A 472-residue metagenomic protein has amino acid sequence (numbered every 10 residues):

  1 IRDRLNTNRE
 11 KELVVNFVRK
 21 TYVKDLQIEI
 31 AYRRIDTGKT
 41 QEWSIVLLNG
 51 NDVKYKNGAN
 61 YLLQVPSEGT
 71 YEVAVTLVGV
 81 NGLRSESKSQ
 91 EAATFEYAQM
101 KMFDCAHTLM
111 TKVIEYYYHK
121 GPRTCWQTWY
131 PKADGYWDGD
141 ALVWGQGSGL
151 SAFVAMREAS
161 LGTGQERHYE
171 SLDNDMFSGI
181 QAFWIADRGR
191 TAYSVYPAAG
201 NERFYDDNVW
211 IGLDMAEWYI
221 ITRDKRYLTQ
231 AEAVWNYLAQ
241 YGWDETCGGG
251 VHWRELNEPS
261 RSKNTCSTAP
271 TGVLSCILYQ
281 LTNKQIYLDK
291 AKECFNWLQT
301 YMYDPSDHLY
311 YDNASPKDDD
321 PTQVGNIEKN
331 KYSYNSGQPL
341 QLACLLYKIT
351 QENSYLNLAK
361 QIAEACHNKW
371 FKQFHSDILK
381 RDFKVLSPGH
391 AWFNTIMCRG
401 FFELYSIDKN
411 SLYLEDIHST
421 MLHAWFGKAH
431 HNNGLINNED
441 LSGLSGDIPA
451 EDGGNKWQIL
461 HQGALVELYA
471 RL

Functional and structural regions predicted by a protein language model:
R2-R9, Y22: Short, solvent-exposed loop/linker segments at the N-terminal edge of repeated beta-sheet extracellular domains
K11-V23: Conserved aromatic anchor
Q27-S67: Recognizes extended acidic, P/S/T-rich segments that occur within or adjacent to Ig-like beta-sandwich modules
V65-N81: Beta-strand-rich modules
V80-E96: Extracellular fibronectin type III
A98-A152, M156-D206, K263, K360-Q361 (+1 more regions): CBM-like carbohydrate-recognition segments
E170-L281, L288-K292: Extended ligand-binding groove/face enriched in aromatic
T268, S275-L278, Y287-L346: Active-site cradle of extracellular carbohydrate-active enzymes
